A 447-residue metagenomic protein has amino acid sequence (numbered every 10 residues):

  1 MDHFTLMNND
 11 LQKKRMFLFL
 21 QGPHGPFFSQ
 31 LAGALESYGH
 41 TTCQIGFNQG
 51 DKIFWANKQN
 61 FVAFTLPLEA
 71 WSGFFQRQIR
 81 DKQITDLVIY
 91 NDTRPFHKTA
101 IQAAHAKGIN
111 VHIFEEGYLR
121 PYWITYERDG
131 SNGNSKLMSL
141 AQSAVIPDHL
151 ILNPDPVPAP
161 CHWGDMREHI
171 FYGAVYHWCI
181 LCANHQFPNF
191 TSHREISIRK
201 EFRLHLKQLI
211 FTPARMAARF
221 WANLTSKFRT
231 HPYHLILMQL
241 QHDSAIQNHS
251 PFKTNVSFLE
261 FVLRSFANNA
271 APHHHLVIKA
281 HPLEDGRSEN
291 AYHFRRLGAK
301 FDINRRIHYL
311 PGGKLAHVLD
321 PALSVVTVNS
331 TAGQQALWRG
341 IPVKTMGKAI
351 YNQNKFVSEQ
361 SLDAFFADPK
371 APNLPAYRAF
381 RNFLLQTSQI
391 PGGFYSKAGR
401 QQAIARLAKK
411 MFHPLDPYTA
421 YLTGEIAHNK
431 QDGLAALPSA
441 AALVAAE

Functional and structural regions predicted by a protein language model:
M1-N48: N-terminal subdomain of nucleotide-sugar transferases
M16, T85-D86, Y233, H275 (+1 more regions): Structural motif
G25-Q30, F47-A144: Active-site and donor-binding regions of nucleotide-sugar-utilizing enzymes
L66-K82, P282, G286-A332, W338: Donor nucleotide-activated moiety binding/catalytic core segment of transferases that use nucleotide-activated donors
D86-F96, P311-V357: A donor-sugar binding/catalytic signature common to diverse glycosyltransferases and related nucleotide-sugar
H112-R215: Catalytic core of nucleotide-activated saccharide and alditol-phosphate transferases
L137-N184, K355-E447: Leloir-type glycosyltransferase catalytic cores
F187-H293: Conserved catalytic-core segment of nucleotide-activated headgroup transferases in glycan assembly
